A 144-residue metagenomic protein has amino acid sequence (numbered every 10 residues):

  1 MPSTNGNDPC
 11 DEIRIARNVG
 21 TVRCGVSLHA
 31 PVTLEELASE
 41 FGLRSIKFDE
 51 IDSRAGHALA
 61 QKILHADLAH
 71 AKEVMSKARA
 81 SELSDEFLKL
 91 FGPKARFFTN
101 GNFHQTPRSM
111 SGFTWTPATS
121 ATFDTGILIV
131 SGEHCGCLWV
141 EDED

Functional and structural regions predicted by a protein language model:
M1-T119: N-terminal domain-onset segments
S120-T125: Short, surface-exposed coil-to-beta transition loops
G126, S131-E141: Glycine-rich, aromatic-bearing surface loops/beta-hairpins
